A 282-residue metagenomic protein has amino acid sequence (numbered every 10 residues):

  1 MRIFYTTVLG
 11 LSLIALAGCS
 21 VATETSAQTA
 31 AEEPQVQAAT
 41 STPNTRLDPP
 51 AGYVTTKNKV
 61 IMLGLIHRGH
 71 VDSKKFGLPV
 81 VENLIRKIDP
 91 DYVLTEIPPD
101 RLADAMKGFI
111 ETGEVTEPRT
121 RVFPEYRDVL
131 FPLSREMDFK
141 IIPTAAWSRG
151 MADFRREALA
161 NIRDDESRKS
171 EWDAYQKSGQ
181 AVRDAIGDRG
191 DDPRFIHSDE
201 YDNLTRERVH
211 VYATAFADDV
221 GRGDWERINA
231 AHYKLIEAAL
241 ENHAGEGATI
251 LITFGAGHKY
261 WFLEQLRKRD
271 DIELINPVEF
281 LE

Functional and structural regions predicted by a protein language model:
M1-L9: Bacterial N-terminal signal peptides that target proteins for export
A17-G18: C-terminal motif of bacterial Sec signal peptides marking the signal peptidase cleavage site
A30-K59: N- or domain-start disorder-to-order transition segments that initiate the globular core
P43-N44, V54-R86: Start-of-domain marker
K57-G69, M106-E114, A215-D219: Acidic/histidine-rich, surface-exposed loop or edge segments in extracytoplasmic proteins
D89-T95: Proline-aspartate-enriched helix->loop->beta-strand connector
M106-G108, T116-E117, R121-G245, Q265: Hydrophobic, often amphipathic alpha-helical segments used for membrane interaction and targeting
R222-E226, Y233-E282: A cross-kingdom marker for long, charged
